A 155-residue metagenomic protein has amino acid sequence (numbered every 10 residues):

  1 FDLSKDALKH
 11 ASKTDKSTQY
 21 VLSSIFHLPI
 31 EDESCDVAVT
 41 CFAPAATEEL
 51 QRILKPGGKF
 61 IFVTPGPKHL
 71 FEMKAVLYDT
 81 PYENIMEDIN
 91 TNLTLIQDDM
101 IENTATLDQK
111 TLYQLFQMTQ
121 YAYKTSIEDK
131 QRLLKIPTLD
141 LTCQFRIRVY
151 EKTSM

Functional and structural regions predicted by a protein language model:
F1-L28: Class I SAM-dependent methyltransferase SAM/SAH-binding core
K5-K9, T47, L70: Short alpha-helix immediately C-terminal to the canonical SAM-binding loop
F26-A38: A short acidic, Gly/Pro-enriched loop at the edge of an enzyme's catalytic core that lines a small-molecule cofactor
D36, C41, V63: Residues lining the SAM
F42-P56: A short, conserved alpha-helix within the catalytic core of class I
G57-L70: Conserved beta-strand signature within the Rossmann-like core of class I S-adenosyl-L-methionine
K74-L95: Conserved Class I S-adenosyl-L-methionine
I101-M155: Conserved Class I S-adenosyl-L-methionine
